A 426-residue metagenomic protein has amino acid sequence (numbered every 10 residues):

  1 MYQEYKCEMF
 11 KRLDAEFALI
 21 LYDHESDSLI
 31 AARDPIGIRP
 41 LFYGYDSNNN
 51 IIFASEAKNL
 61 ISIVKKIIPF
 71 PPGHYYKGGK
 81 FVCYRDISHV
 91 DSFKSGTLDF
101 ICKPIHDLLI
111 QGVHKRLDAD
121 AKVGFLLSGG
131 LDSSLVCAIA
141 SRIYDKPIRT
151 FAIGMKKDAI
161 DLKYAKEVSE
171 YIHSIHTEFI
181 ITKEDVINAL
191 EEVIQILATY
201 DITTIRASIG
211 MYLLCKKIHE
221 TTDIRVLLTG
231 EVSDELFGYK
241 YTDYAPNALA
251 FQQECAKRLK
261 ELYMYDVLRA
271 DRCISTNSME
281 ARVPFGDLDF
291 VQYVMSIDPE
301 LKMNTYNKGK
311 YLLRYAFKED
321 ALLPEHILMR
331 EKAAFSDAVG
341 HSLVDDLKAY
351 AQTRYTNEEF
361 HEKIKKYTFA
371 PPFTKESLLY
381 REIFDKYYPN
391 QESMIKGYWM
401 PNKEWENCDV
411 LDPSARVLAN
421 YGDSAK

Functional and structural regions predicted by a protein language model:
M1-T199, T221, R225: Cysteine-centered catalytic environments shared across enzyme families
L13, L98-I105, V136, D161 (+7 more regions): Hydrophobic (often cysteine-bearing) scaffold residues that line and stabilize catalytic clefts of nucleotide/cofactor
E56-N59, D99, K103, L108-V123 (+1 more regions): Peripheral terminal appendages
L108, V168, Y293, L312-E319 (+2 more regions): Amphipathic alpha-helical segments that form well-ordered structural scaffolds and often line/cohere around active
K157-T221, G238-Q252, R272-C273, S296-N304 (+1 more regions): ATP-dependent adenylate-handling ligase core
L213-H219, M295, K318, K348 (+2 more regions): Short, amphipathic alpha-helical segments that act as regulatory/interfacial helices in nucleotide-processing proteins
I224-T229, D234-E254, E261-F373: Mid-to-C-terminal catalytic subdomains of enzymes that bind/position adenosyl phosphate moieties or nucleic-acid
